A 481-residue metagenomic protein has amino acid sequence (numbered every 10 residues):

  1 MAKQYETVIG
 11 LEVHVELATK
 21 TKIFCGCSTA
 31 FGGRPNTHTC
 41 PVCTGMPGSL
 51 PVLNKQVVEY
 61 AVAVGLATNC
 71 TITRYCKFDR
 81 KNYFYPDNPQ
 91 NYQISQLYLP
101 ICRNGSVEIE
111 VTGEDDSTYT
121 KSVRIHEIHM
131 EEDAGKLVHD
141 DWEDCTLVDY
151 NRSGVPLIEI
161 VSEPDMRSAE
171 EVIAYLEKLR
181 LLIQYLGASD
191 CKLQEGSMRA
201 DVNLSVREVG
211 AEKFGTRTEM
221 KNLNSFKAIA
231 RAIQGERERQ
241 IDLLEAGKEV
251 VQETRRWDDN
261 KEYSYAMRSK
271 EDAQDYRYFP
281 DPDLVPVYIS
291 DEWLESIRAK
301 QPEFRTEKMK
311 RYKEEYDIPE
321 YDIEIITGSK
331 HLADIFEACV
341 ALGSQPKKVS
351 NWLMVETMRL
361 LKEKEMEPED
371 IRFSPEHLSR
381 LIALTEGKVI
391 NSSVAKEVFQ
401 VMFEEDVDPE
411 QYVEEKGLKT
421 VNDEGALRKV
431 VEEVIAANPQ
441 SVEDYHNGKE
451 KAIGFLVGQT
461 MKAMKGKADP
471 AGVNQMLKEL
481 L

Functional and structural regions predicted by a protein language model:
M1-E303, E320, A341-Q345, V355: Basic, nucleic-acid-interacting segments
K3, D317, V340-V349, G387-I390 (+1 more regions): Structural motif
K3, Y150-V155, L193-A200, V209-E212 (+1 more regions): C-terminal non-catalytic interaction appendages of large macromolecular assemblies
V64, E236, C339, W352 (+8 more regions): Amphipathic alpha-helical segments in well-ordered regions
V172, I323, V349, A395 (+2 more regions): Small-residue helix-packing motif on alpha-helices
E195-E208, K313-I335, P346-K364, E376-L378 (+2 more regions): Core structural elements
W293-K300, E337-S344, L378-I390: Extended, non-catalytic structural segments that build the interaction scaffolds of large macromolecular assemblies
P368-S379, A383, V389-K462: Strongly charged, low-complexity linkers/loops
